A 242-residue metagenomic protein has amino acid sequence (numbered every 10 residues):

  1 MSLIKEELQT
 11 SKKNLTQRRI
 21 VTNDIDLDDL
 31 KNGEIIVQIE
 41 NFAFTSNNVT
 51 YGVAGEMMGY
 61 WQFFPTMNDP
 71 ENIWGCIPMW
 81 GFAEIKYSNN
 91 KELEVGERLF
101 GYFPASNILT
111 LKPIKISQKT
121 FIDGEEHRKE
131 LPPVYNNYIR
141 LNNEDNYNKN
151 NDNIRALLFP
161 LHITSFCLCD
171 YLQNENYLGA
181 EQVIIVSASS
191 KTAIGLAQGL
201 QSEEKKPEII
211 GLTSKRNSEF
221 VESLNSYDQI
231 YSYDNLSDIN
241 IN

Functional and structural regions predicted by a protein language model:
K12-N48, V53: A short N-terminal beta-strand-loop micro-motif at the entrance of redox/enzyme domains
D28-A43, M57-T110: Glycine-rich beta-strand-centered segment in the early N-terminal region that forms part of a ligand/cofactor-binding
G52-C76, F121-Y138, N143: Aromatic- and Gly/Pro-rich amphipathic surface segment
F100-E181: NAD(P)H dinucleotide-binding glycine-rich loop of Rossmann-like/cofactor-binding domains, especially the beta1-alpha1
V183-S187: Conserved N-terminal Rossmann-fold NAD(P)-binding element of oxidoreductases
A193-I194: N-terminal Rossmann-fold NAD(P) dinucleotide-binding loop
G199-S202: Extended repeat-based interaction scaffolds and adjacent low-complexity, acidic/S/T/P-biased segments that form broad
E204-N242: Adenosine-nucleotide cofactor-binding segment
